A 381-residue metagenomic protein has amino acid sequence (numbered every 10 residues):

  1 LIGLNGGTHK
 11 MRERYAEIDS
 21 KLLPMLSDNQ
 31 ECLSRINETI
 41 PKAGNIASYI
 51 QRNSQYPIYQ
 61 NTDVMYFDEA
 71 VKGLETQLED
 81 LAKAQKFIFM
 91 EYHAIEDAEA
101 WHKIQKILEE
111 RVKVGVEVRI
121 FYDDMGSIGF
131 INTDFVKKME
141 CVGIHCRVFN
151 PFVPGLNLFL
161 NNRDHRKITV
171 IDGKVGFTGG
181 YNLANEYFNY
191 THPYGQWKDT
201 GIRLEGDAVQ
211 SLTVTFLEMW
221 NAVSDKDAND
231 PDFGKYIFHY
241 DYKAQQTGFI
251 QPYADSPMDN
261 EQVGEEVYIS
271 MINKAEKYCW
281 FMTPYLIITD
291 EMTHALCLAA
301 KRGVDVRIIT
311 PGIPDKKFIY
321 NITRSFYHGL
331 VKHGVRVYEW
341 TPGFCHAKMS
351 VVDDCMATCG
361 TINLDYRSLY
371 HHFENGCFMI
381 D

Functional and structural regions predicted by a protein language model:
L1-E265, S270, K274, L298 (+7 more regions): N-terminal localization/anchoring segments of enzymes in phospholipid and broader phosphate metabolism
D199, M282-T283: A short, conserved beta-strand element enriched in hydrophobic/aromatic residues
D259, T283, I287, P314-N321 (+1 more regions): A short glycine-/small-residue-rich loop at the edge of a beta-strand within enzyme catalytic domains
Y285-R307, P311, K316: Helical hairpin unit composed of two closely spaced alpha helices linked by a short loop
H294, Y320-R324: Short glycine/threonine-rich loop-to-helix capping motif typified by GTGT followed within a few residues by an Asp-Pro
V337-T341: Active-site donor-binding acidic/aromatic loop of nucleotide-activated sugar and phosphosugar transferases involved
K348: Catalytic-core elements of nucleic-acid end-processing and repair enzymes
